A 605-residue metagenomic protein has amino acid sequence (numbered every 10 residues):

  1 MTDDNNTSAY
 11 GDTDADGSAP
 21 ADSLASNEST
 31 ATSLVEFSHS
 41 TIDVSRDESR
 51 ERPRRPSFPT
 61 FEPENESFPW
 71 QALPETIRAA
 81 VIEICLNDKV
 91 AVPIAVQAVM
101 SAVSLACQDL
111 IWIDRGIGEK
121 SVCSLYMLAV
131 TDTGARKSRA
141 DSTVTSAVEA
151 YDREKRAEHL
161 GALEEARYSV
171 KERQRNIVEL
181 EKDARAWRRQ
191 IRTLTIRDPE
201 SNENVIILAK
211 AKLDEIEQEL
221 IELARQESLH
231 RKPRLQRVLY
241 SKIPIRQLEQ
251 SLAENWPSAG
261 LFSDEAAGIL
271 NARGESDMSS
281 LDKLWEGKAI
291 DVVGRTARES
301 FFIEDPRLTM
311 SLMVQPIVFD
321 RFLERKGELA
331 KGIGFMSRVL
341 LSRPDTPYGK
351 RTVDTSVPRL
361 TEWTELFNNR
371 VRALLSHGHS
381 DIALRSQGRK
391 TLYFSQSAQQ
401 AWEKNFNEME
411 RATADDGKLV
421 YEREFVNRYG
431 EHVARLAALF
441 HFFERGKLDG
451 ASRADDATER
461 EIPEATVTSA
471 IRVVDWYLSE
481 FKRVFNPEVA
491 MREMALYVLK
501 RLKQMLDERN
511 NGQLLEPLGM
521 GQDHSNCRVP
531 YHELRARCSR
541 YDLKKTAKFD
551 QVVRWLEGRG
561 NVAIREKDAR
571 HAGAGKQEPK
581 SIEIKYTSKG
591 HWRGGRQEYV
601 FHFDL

Functional and structural regions predicted by a protein language model:
T2-D4, Y10, P20-L605: Phosphate-handling catalytic cores of nucleic-acid transaction enzymes
T13-A15: Intrinsically disordered, low-complexity terminal segments enriched in Ser/Thr
